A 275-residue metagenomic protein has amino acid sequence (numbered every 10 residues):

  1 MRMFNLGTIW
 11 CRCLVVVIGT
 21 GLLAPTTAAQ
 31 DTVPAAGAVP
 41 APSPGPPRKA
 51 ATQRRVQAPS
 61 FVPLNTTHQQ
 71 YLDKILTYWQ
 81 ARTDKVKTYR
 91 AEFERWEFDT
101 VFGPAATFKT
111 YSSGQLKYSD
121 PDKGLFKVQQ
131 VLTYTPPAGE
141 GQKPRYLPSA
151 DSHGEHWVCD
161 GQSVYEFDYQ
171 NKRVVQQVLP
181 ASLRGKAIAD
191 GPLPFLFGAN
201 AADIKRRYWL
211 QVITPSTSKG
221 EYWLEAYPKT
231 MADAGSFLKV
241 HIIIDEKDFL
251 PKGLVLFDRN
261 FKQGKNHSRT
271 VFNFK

Functional and structural regions predicted by a protein language model:
R2-L14: Bacterial N-terminal signal peptides that target proteins for export
G7, G19-G21, G37, G45: Residue-identity detector for glycine
C11-A24: Bacterial N-terminal signal peptides
A29-H68: Compositionally biased, proline/threonine/alanine/serine-rich low-complexity intrinsically disordered stretches
N65-L72, G264: Generic detection of long, well-ordered alpha-helical segments
Q70-F167, N171: N-terminal mature ectodomain segment of secretory-pathway/periplasmic proteins
S163-Y165, Q170-P180, R184-K275: Gly/Pro-enriched, hydrophobic low-complexity segments that function as extracytoplasmic propeptides/linkers
